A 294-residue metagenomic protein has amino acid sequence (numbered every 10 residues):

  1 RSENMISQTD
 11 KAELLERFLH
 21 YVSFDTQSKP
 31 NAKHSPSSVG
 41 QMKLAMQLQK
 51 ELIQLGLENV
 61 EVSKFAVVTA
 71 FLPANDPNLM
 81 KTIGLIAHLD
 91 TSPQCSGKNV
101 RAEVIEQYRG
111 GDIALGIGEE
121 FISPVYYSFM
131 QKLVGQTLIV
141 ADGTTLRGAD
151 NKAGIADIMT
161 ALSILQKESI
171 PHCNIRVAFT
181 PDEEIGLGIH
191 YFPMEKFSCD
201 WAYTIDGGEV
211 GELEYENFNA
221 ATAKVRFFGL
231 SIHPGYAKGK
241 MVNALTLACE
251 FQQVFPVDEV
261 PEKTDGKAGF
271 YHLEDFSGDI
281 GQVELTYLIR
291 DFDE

Functional and structural regions predicted by a protein language model:
R1-N4: Short, Lys/Arg-enriched N-terminal segments with co-localized hydrophobic residues within the first ~10-30 amino acids
S7, K11-L14, S37-Q41, A45 (+5 more regions): Generic structural signal for well-ordered, non-membrane alpha-helical segments in soluble metabolic enzymes
K11-V39, V140, S231: N-terminal capping segment at the start of a domain
E13, N78-N174: Active-site metal-coordination/substrate-binding segment of hydrolases, especially metallo-dependent peptidases
L15, L19, M46-Q49, I155-S163 (+2 more regions): Predominant activation on well-ordered alpha-helical scaffold segments within soluble catalytic domains
K33-M80, G84-I86, D90: A non-catalytic alpha/beta surface segment that caps or lines the substrate-entry region of metallo-dependent hydrolase
I113, I122, M130-Q131, Q136-A149 (+1 more regions): Midchain, well-structured core segments that form catalytic/ion-binding scaffolds
